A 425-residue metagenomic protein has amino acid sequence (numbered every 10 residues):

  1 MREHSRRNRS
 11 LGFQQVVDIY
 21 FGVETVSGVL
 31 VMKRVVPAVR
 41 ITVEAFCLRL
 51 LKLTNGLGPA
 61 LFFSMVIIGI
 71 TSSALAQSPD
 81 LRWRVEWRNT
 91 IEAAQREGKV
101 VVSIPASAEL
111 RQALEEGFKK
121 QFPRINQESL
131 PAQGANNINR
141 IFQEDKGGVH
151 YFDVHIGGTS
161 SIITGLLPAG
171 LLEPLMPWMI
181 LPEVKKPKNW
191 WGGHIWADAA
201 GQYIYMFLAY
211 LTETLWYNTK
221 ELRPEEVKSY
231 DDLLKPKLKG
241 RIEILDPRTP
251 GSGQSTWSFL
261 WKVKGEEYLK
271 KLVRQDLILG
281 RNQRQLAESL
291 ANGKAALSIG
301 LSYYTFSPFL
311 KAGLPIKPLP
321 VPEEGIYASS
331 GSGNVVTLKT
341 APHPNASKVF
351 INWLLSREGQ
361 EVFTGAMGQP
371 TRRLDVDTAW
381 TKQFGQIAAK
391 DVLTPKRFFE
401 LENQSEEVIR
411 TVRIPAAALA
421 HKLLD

Functional and structural regions predicted by a protein language model:
M1-L53: N-terminal secretory signal peptides that target proteins for export/translocation
K52, G56-I70: Bacterial N-terminal signal peptides
W83, K390-D425: Conserved C-terminal helix/tail region of periplasmic/extracytoplasmic solute-binding proteins
R84-Q95, K99-N126: Short, polar/charged alpha-helical segment
V101-E116, E128-F142, H150-A287, A291: Extracytoplasmic ligand-binding site segments that recognize negatively charged/polar headgroups
I162-G165, L297-K317: A ligand-binding cleft/hinge motif common to bilobed small-molecule-binding domains
L269-V273, I278-G280, G313-A341: Periplasmic-binding protein-like
G333-F399: Mature extracytoplasmic/periplasmic domains
